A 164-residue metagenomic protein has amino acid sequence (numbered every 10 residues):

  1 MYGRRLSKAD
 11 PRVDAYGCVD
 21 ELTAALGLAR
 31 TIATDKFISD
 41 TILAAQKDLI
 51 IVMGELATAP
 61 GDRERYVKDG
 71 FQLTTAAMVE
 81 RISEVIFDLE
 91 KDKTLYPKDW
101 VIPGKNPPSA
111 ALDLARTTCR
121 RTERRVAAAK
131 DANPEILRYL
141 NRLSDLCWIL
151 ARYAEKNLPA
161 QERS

Functional and structural regions predicted by a protein language model:
M1-S164: Phosphate/pyrophosphate-binding loop motifs in nucleotide- or prenyl diphosphate-using proteins
